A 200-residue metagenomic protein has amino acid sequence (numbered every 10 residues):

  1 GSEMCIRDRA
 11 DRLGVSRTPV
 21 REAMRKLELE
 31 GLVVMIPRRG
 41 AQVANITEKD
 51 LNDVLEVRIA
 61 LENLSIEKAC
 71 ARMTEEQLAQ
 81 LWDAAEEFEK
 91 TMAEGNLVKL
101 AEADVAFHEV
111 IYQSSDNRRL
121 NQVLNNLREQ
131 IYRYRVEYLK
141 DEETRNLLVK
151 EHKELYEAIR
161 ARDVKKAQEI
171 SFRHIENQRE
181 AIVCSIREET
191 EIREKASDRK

Functional and structural regions predicted by a protein language model:
S2-E67, A71, V183-K200: Short linear motifs at protein or domain termini
D53, Q80-D83, E87, K99 (+6 more regions): Charged, amphipathic alpha-helical oligomerization/scaffolding segments
V57-M73, A103-E143, Q178-I182: Hydrophobic, amphipathic alpha-helical faces that serve as interaction scaffolds
E62-E89, A93: Amphipathic alpha-helical dimerization/coiled-coil segments that flank or bridge DNA-binding/regulatory modules
L78-W82, A101, N121, Q168: Conserved positions within tetratricopeptide repeat
W82-E89, E94, R133-K200: C-terminal all-alpha effector/ligand-binding and dimerization domain of prokaryotic HTH-type transcriptional repressors
